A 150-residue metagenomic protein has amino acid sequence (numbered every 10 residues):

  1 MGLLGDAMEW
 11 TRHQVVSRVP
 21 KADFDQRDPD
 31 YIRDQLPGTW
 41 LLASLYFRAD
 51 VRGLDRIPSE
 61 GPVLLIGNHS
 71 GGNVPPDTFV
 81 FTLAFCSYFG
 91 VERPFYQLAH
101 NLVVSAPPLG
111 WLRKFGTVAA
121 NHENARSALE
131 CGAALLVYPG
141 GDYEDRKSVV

Functional and structural regions predicted by a protein language model:
M1-A84, F89-A120: Membrane-anchoring hydrophobic helices of lipid-metabolizing enzymes
V16-V19, G141-D145: A short alpha-helix capping/helix-coil boundary motif
Q35, L109-A134, G140-Y143: Extended, non-globular alpha-helical segments
L64, A134-L135: Beta-sheet entry/capping signal
G67, Y138-P139: Short, well-ordered coil/turn residues at beta-beta hairpins and beta-strand->alpha-helix junctions within
V149-V150: Conserved small/polar residues in nucleotide/adenosyl-binding loops
